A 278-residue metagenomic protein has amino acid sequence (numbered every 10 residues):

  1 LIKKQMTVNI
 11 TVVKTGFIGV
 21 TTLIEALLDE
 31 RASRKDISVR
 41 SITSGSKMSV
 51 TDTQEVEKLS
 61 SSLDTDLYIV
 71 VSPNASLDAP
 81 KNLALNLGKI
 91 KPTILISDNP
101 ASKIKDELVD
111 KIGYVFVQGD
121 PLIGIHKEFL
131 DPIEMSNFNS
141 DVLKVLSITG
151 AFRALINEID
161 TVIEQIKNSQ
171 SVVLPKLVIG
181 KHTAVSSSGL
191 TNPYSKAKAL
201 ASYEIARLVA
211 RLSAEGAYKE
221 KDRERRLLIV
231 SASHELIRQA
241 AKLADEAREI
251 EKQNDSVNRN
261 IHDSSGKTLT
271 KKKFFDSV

Functional and structural regions predicted by a protein language model:
I2-T65, V71-D78, L85-N86, K91-V278: Anaerobic metallocofactor- and corrinoid-dependent redox/one-carbon enzyme cores, especially those from methanogenesis
